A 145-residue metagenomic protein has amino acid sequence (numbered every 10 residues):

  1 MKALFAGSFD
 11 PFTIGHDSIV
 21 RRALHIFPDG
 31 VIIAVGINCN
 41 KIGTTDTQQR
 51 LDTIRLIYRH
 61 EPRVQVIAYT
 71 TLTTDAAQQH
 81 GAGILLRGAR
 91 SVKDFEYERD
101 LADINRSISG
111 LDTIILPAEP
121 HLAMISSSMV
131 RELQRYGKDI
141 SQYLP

Functional and structural regions predicted by a protein language model:
M1-P145: Nucleotidyltransferase catalytic core that binds NTPs
